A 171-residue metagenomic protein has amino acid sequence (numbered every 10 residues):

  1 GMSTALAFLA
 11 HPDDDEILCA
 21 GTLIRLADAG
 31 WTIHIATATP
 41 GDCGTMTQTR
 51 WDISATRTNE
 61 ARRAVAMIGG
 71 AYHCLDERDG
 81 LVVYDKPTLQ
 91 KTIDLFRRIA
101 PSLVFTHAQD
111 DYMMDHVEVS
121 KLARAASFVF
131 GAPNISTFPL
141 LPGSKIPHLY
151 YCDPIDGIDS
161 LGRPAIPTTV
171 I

Functional and structural regions predicted by a protein language model:
G1-F8, V83-I171: Metal-dependent de-N-acetylase/amidase catalytic core
G1-I99, V129: Active-site rim/loop-helix segments in enzyme catalytic domains that contact anionic ligands
